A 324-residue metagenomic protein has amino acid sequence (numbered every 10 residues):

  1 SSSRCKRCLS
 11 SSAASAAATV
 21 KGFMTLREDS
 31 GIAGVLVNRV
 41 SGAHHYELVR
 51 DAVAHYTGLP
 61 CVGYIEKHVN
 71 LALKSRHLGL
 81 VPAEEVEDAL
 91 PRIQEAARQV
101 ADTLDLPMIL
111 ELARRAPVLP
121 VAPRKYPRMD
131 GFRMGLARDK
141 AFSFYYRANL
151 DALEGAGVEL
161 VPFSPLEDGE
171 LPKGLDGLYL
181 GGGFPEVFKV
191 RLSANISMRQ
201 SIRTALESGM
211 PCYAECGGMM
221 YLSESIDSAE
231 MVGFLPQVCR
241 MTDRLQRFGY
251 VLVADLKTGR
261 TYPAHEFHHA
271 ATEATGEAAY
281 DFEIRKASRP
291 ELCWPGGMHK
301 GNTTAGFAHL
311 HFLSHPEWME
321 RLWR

Functional and structural regions predicted by a protein language model:
S1-S11: Inter-motif core of Ras-like GTPase G domains
A13-K125: Internal gly/pro-rich beta-alpha loop/helix module that stabilizes soluble enzyme cofactors or their anionic handles
L36, Y179-G181, F307: Structural motif
M129-F132, T258-Y262, H299-T304: Beta-strand-turn-beta hairpins that frame and shape the catalytic cleft of phosphate-ester-processing enzymes
D130-I196, Q200-E207: Phosphate-binding active sites in nucleotide-utilizing proteins
P185-D255: Cysteine-nucleophile active-site neighborhood
E224-L292: Pocket-forming structural segment of enzyme catalytic cores
P295-L322: A glycine-centered loop/beta-turn motif at secondary-structure junctions
